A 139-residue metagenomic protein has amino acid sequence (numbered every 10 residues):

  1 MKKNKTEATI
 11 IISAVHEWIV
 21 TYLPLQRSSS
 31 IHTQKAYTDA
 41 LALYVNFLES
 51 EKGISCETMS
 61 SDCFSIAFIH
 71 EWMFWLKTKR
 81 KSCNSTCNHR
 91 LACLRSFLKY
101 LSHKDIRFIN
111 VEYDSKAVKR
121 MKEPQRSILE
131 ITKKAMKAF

Functional and structural regions predicted by a protein language model:
K2-K5, H16-H32, T38, A42-R126: N-terminal core-binding DNA-recognition domain of tyrosine recombinases/integrases
K122-F139: DNA breakage-rejoining catalytic core of tyrosine-based enzymes
